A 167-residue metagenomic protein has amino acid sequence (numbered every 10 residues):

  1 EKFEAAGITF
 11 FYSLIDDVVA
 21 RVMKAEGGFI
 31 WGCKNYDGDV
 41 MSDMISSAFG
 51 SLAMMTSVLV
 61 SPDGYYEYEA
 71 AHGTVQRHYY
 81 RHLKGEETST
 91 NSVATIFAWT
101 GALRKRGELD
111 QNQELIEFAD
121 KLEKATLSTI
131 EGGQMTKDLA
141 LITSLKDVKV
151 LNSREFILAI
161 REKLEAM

Functional and structural regions predicted by a protein language model:
E1-D16, G27: Glycine-rich phosphate/diphosphate-binding loop of Rossmann-like nucleotide-binding domains
E1-F3, A53, T126, L164: Hydrophobic, Leu/Ile/Phe/Ala-enriched alpha-helical segments that form helix-helix packing faces
F10, V19, S51-L52, L59 (+2 more regions): A domain-level signal for the structural core that forms small-molecule/cofactor-binding pockets and catalytic centers
L14-D17, Y36-G38: Glycine-rich beta-alpha junction loops
V22-K121, S128-T129: Glycine-rich phosphate/nucleotide-binding loop
K84-T90, K105-M167: Internal helix-turn-beta structural module
